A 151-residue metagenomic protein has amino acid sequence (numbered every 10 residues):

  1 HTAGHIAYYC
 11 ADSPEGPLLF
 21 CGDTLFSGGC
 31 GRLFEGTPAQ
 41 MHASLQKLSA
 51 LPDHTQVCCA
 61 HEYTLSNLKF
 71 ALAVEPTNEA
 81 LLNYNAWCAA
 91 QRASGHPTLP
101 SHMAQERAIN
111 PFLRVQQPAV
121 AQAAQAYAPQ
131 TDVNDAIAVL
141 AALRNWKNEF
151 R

Functional and structural regions predicted by a protein language model:
H1-E75, A141-R144: Catalytic core of the metallo-beta-lactamase
A43-Q56, L65-R151: Accessory terminal helices/loops
